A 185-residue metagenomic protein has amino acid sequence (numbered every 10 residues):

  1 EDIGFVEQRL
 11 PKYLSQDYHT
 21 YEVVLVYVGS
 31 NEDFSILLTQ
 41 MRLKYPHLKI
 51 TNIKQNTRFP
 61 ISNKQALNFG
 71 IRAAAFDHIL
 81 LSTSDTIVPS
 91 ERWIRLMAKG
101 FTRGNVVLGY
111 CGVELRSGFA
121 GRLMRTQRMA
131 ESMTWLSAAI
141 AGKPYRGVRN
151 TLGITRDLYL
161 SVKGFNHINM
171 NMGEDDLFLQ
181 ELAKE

Functional and structural regions predicted by a protein language model:
R9, F34, S90-I94: Acidic donor-diphosphate engagement hotspot in glycosyltransferases and nucleotidyltransferases that stabilizes
P11-T57: Acidic donor-binding segment of Leloir-type glycosyltransferases
V28, S82-D85, Y110: Active-site acidic Asp-centered loop
N31, S84-V88, L152: Acidic metal-phosphate-binding loop of nucleotide-sugar-dependent transferases
R42-A66, G70, L96-V162: Long helical/loop segments within the catalytic core of UDP-sugar-dependent glycosyltransferases, especially the large
I79: Short aromatic/hydrophobic "clamp" motif used to bind/position activated sugar donors
S84-K99: Acidic donor-binding/catalytic loop of UDP-sugar-dependent glycosyltransferases, especially processive GT2
N171-L177: Acidic donor-binding loop at a coil-to-helix junction in glycosyltransferase catalytic cores that engages
